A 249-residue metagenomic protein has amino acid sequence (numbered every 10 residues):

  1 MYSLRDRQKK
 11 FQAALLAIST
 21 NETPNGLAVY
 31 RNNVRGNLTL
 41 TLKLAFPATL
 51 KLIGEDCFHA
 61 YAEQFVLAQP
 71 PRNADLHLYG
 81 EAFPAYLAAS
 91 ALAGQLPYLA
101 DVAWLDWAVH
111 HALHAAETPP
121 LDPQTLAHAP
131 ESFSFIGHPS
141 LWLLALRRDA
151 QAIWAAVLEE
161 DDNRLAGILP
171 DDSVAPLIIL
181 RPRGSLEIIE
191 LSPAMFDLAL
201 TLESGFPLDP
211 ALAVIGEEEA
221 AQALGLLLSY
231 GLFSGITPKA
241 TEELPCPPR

Functional and structural regions predicted by a protein language model:
M1-H128, G184, I189-R249: Long, charge-rich, low-complexity alpha-helical segments
L78, I136-H138, S173: Short connector loops at helix/strand junctions that flank enzyme active sites, especially segments positioning acidic
D101-V102, S132-I136, I168-P170, G225: A general structural signal for short secondary-structure junctions and capping/turn motifs
P119-S140, L146: Surface-exposed beta-loop interaction hotspot
S140-S204: Low-complexity, glycine/alanine/valine/leucine- and proline-rich hydrophobic stretches
